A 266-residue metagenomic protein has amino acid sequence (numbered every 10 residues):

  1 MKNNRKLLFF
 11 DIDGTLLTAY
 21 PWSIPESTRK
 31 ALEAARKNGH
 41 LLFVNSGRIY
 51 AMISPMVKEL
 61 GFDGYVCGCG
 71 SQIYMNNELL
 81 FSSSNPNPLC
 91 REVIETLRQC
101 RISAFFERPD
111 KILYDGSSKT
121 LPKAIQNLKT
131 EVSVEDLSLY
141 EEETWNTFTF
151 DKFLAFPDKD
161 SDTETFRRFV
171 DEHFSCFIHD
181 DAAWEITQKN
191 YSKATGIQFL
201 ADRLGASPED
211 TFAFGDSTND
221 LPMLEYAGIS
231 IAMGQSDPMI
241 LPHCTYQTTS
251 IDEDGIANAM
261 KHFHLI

Functional and structural regions predicted by a protein language model:
N4-P21: Asp-based phosphoryl-transfer active-site loop
P21-H40, S83-R91, L137-Y140, Y191-D202 (+2 more regions): Short, acidic loop-to-helix structural element flanking the phosphoryl-transfer center in phosphate-processing enzymes
S27-K123: Active-site phosphate-binding/coordination module
A35, S46, F153, L224 (+2 more regions): Residue-level signal for inorganic ion chemistry
L60-G61, C69, F169-H173, Y226-A227 (+1 more regions): Short, structured coil segments at secondary-structure junctions
T96, C100-S103, E107-F214, T218-Y226 (+1 more regions): Conserved acidic, metal-coordinating active-site core of Asp-based, Mg2+-dependent phosphoryl-transfer enzymes
Y226, I231-I266: Asp-based, Mg2+/Mn2+-dependent phosphohydrolase catalytic module
